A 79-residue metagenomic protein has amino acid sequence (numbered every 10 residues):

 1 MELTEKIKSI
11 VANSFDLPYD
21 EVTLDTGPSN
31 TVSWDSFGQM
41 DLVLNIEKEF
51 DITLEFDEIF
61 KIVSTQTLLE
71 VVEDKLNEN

Functional and structural regions predicted by a protein language model:
E2-V43, K48-N79: Phosphopantetheine-dependent thiolation modules in NRPS/PKS and related acyl-activating systems
